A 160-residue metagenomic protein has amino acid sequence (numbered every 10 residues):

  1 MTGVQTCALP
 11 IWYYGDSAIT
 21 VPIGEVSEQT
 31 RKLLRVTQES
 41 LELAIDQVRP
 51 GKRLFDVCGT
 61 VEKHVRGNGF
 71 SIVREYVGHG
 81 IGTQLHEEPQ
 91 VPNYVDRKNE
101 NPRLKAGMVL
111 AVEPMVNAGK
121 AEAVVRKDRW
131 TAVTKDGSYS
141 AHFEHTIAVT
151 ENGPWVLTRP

Functional and structural regions predicted by a protein language model:
V4-P160: Active-site neighborhoods and metal-handling regions in enzymes and metal-associated proteins
